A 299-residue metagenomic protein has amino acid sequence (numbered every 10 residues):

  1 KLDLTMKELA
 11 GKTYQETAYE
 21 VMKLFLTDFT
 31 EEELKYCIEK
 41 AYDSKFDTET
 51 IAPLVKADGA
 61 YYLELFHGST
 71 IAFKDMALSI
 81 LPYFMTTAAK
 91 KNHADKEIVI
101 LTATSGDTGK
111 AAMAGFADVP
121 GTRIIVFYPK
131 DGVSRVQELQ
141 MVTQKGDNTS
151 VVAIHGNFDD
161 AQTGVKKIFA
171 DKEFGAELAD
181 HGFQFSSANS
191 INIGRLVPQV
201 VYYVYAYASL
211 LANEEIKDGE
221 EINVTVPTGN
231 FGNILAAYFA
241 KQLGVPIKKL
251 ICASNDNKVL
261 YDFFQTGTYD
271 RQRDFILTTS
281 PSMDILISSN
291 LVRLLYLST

Functional and structural regions predicted by a protein language model:
K1-T299: PLP-dependent amino-acid enzyme catalytic core
